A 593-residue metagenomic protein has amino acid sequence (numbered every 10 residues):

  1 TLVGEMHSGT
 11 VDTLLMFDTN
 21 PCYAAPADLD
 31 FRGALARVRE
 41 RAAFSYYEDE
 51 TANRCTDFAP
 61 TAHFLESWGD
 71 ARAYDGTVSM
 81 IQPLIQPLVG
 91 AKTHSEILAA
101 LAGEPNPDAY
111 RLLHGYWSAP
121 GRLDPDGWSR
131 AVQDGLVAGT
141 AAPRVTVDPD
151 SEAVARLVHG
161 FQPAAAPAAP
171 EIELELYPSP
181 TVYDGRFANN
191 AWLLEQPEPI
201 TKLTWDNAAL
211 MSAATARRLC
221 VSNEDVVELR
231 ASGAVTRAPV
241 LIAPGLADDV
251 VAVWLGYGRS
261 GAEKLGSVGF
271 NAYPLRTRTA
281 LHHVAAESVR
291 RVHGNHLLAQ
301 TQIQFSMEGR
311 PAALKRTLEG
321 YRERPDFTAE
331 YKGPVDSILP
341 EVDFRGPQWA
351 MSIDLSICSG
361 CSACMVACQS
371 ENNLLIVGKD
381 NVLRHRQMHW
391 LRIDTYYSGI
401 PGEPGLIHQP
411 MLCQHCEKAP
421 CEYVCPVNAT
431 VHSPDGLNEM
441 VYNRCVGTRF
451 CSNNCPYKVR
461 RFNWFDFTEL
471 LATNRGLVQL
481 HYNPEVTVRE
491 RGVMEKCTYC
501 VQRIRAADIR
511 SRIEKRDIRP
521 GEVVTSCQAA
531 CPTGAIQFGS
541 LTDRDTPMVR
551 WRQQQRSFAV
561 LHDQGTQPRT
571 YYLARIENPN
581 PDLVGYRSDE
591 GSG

Functional and structural regions predicted by a protein language model:
L2-L88, S118-H389, G593: A cross-kingdom feature strongest in bacterial/archaeal respiratory oxidoreductases
V11, L15-M16, Y74-P83, L101 (+4 more regions): Short acidic (Asp/Glu) and glycine-rich catalytic loops that position anionic groups and cofactors
D30-R32, A36-D49, P83-S95, A99 (+10 more regions): Phosphate/diphosphate-binding loops
P60, M80, E96-A100, K496-Y499 (+2 more regions): Generic recognition of well-ordered alpha-helical segments
K92-S118: Non-catalytic, well-ordered alpha-helical segments in soluble enzyme domains
Y110-G139, D517-A529, G534: Amphipathic alpha-helical surface "interface" segments used for docking/oligomerization or membrane association within
T277-G593: Non-ligating segments of multi-cofactor redox enzymes
